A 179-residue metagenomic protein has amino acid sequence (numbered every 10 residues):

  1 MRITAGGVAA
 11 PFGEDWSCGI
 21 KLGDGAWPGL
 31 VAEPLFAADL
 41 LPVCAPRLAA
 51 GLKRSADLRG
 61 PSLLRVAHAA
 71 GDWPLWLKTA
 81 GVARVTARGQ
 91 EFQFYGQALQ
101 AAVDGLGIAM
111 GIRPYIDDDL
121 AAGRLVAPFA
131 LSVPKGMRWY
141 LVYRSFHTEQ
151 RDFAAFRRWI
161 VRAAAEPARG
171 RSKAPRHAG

Functional and structural regions predicted by a protein language model:
M1-W27, K173-G179: Central regulatory/effector-binding core of bacterial HTH transcription factors
G6-G7, L22-G25, C44-P46, F94 (+1 more regions): Beta->alpha turn/N-cap motifs
A10-F12, V31-P34, R54-A56, G81-V82 (+2 more regions): Short secondary-structure boundary/capping segments
E14-K21, L40, V103-I108: Alpha-to-beta junction loops
P28-L64, H68: Flexible hinge/capping segments at coil-to-helix
S62-A80: Secondary-structure junction motif
R84-P128, P134, E149: Hydrophobic hinge/microswitch elements
P114-A122, S132-G179: C-terminal effector-binding regulatory domain of bacterial HTH transcription factors
